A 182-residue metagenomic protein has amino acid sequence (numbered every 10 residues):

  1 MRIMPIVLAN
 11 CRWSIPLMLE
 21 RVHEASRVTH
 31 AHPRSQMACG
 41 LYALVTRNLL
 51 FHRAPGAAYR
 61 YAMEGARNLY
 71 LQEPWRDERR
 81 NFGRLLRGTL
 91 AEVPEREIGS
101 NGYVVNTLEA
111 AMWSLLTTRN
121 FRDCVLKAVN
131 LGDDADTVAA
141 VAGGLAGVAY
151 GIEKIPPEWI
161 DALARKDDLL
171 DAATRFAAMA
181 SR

Functional and structural regions predicted by a protein language model:
M1-R2, A135-V148: Conserved phosphate/anionic-ligand binding catalytic regions in large, soluble enzymes, centered on
M1-T118, C124-N130, L145: Amphipathic alpha-helical interface segments
R119-F121, S181-R182: Generic structural signal for short, solvent-exposed loop/turn connectors between secondary structure elements
F121-V125, T137, P156-E158: Extended hydrophobic-aromatic, low-complexity segments
A128, A139-A142, W159, L163: Active-site proximal loops enriched in glycine and acidic residues that flank catalytic Cys/His/Asp and coordinate
V148-R182: Conserved glycine-rich phosphate/nucleotide-binding loop and adjacent Mg2+-coordinating catalytic segment
